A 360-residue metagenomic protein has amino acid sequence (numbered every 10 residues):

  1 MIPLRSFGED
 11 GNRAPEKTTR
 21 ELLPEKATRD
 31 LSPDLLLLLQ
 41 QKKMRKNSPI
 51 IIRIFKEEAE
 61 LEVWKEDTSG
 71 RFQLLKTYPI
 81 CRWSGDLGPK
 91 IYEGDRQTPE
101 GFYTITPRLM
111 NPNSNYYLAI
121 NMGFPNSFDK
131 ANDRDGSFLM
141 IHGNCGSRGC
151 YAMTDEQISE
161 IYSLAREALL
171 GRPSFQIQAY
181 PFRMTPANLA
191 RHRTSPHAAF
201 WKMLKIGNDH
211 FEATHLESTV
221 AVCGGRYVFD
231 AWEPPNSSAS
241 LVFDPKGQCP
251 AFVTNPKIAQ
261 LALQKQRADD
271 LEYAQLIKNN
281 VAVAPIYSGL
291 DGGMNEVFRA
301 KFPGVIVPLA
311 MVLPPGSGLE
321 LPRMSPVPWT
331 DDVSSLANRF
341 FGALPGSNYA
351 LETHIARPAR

Functional and structural regions predicted by a protein language model:
F7-K46: Extracellular/luminal recognition modules and glycoprotein regions
L31, T185-R360: Low-complexity, Gly/Ser/Thr/Pro-rich intrinsically disordered linker/tail segments
P33-I51, V63-K65, R82-E93, E100-T106 (+2 more regions): N-terminal post-signal-peptidase region of extra-cytosolic proteins
L61-E66, T154: A short alpha-helix/helix-coil micro-patch that ends at or immediately precedes a cysteine
D67-W83: Short Gly/aromatic-enriched secondary-structure transition segments
G94-F252, P256-K257: Exported/periplasmic cell-wall-interacting domains
